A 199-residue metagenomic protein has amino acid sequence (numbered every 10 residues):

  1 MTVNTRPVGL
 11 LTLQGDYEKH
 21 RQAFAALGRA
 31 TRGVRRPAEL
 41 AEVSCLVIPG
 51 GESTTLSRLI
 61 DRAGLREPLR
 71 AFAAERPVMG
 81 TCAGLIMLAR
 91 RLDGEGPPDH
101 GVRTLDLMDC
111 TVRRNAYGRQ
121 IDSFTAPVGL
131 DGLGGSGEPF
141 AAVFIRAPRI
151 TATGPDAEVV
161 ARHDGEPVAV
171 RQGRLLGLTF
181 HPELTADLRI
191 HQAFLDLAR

Functional and structural regions predicted by a protein language model:
M1-R62, E67-A71, L188-R199: N-terminal beta1-alpha1 cap of cysteine-dependent amidohydrolase-like domains
M1-V3, R114-R199: Amide-donor transfer/coupling interface in amidating biosynthetic enzymes
T5, G28, E75, V102-T104 (+3 more regions): A generic structural signal for alpha->beta connector loops
L10, V78-G80, A142: Short glycine-aspartate micro-motif
L13, A83, F180: Cofactor-binding loop segments of dinucleotide-utilizing enzymes, especially the Rossmann-like FAD- and NAD(P)+-binding
T31-R32, V78, L175: Hydrophobic anchor at the start of a short beta-strand that flanks the dinucleotide cofactor-binding loop
I48, G80, L178: Redox-cofactor binding/interface segments in oxidoreductases and associated redox assembly factors
S53-G132: Cysteine-nucleophile active-site neighborhood
